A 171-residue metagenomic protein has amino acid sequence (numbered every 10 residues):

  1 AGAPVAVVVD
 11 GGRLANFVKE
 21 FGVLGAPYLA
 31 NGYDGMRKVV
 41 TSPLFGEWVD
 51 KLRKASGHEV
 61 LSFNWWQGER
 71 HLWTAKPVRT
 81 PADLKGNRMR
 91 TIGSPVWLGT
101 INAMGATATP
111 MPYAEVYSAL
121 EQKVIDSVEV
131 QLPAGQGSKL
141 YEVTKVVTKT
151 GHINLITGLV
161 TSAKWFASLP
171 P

Functional and structural regions predicted by a protein language model:
A1-M36, L44-G46, D50-P171: N-terminal secretory/targeting leader peptides
